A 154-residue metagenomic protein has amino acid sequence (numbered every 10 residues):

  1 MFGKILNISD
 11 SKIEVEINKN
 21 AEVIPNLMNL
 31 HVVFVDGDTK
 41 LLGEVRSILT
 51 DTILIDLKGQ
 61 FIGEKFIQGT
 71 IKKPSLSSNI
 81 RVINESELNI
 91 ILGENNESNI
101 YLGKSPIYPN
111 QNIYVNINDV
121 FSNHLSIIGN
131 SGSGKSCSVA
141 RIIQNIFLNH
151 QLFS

Functional and structural regions predicted by a protein language model:
M1-I91: Long, basic/Gly/Ser/Thr-rich N-terminal segments that mediate initial subcellular attachment or targeting
I83-E85, N89-K104, P109: Extreme N-terminal, non-catalytic leader segments that precede Walker-type/kinase nucleotide-binding cores
I100-S154: Glycine-rich phosphate-binding loop of nucleotide-binding enzymes
